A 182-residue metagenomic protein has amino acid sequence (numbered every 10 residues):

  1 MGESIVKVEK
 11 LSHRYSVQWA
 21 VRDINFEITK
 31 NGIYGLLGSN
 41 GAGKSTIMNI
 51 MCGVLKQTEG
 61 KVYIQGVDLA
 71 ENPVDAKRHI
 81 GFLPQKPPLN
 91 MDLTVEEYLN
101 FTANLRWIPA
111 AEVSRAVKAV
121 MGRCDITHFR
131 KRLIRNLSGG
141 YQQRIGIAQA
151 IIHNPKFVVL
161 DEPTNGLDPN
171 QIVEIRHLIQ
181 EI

Functional and structural regions predicted by a protein language model:
G60-D68, A76: Conserved ABC transporter NBD signature motif
N100, N104, A111-F129, Q180: Conserved ABC ATPase "signature" region
L133-L137: Conserved ABC ATPase signature
N154: Conserved catalytic motifs of ABC-family nucleotide-binding domains
V158-D161: Catalytic Walker B motif of ABC-type/P-loop ATPase nucleotide-binding domains
V173-I182: Helical segment within the ABC ATPase nucleotide-binding domain
